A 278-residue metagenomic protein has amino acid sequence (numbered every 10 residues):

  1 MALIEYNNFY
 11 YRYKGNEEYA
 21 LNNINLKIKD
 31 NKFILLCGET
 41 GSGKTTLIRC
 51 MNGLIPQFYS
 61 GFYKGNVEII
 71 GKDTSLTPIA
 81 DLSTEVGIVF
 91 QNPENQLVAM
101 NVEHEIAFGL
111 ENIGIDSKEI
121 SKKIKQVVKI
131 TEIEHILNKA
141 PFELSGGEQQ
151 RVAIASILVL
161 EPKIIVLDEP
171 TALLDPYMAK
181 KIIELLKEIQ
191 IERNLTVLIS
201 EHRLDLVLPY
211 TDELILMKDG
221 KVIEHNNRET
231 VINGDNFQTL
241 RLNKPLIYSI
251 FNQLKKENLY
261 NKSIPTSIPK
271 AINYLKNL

Functional and structural regions predicted by a protein language model:
K118-I136: Conserved ABC ATPase "signature" region
A140-L144, E148: Conserved ABC ATPase signature
E161: Conserved catalytic motifs of ABC-family nucleotide-binding domains
I165-D168: Catalytic Walker B motif of ABC-type/P-loop ATPase nucleotide-binding domains
P176-M178: Helix N-cap at the start of a conserved alpha-helix in ABC-type nucleotide-binding domains
E201-H202: H-loop/switch region of ABC-family ATPase nucleotide-binding domains
K221-K244: Conserved beta-strand-loop-alpha-helix hinge in the C-terminal portion of ABC ATPase nucleotide-binding domains
